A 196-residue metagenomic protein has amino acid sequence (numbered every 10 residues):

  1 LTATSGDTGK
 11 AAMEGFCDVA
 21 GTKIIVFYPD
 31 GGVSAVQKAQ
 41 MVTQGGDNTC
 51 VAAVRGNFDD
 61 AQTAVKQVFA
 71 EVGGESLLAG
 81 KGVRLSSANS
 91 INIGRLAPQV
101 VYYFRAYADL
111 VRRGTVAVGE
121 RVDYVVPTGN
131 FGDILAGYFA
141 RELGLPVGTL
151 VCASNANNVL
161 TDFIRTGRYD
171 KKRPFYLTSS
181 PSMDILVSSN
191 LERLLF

Functional and structural regions predicted by a protein language model:
L1-F196: PLP-dependent amino-acid enzyme catalytic core
